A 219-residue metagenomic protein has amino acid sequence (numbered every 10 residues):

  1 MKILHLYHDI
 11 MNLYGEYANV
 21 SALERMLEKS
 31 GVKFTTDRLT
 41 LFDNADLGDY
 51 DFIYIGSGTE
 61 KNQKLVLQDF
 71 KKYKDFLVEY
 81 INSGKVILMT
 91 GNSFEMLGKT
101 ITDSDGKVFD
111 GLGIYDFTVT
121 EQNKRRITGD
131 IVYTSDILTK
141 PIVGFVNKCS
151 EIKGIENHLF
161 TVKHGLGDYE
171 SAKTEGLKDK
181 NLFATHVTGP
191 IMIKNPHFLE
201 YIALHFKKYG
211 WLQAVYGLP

Functional and structural regions predicted by a protein language model:
M1, L138-I142, L177-F183: Beta-strand-turn-beta hairpins that frame and shape the catalytic cleft of phosphate-ester-processing enzymes
M1-E79, I193-P219: N-terminal beta1-alpha1 cap of cysteine-dependent amidohydrolase-like domains
Y7-D9, C149-E151, G189-I191: Glycine-rich beta-alpha junction loops
F52-G56, L88, A184-H186: Structural motif
E60-K61, F94-M96, E151-K153, I191-I193: Glycine-rich nucleotide phosphate-binding loop and flanking beta-alpha elements of Rossmann-like dinucleotide-binding
E60-S135: Cysteine-nucleophile active-site neighborhood
S104-E175: Pocket-forming structural segment of enzyme catalytic cores
Y169-K207: A glycine-centered loop/beta-turn motif at secondary-structure junctions
